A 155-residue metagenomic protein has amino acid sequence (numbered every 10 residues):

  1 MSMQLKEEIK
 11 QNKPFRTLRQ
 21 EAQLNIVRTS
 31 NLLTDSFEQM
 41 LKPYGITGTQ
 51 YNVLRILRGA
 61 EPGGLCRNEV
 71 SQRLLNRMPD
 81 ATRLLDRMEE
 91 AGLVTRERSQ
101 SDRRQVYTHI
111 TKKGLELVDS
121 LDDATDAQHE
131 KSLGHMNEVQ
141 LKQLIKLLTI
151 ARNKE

Functional and structural regions predicted by a protein language model:
M1-P14, V139-E155: C-terminal regulatory/oligomerization modules of transcriptional regulators
M1-Y44: N-terminal leader segment of winged-helix/HTH proteins
N25, N52-I56, E116, Q143: Pre-recognition alpha-helix immediately N-terminal to the DNA-recognition helix within helix-turn-helix or winged-helix
N31, D35-R77: N-terminal helix-turn-helix DNA-binding core of bacterial DNA-binding proteins
R67, L85-D86: Short, hydrophobic-biased segments on the C-terminal half of alpha helices that form "recognition helices"
D86-K146: Charged, amphipathic alpha-helical coiled-coil/dimerization segments
